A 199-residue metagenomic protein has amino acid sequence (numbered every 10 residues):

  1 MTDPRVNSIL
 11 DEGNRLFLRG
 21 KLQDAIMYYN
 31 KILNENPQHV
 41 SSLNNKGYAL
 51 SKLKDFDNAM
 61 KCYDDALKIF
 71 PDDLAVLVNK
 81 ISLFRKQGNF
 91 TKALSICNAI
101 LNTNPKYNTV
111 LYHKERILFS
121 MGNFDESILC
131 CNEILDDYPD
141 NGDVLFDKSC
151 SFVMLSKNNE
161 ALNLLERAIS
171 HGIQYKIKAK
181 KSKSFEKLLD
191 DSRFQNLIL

Functional and structural regions predicted by a protein language model:
K31-I32, D65-A66, A99-I100, E133-I134 (+1 more regions): Canonical positions in the second alpha-helix
S42, V76, L83, V110 (+2 more regions): TPR alpha-solenoid repeat register
N45, N79, H113, D147 (+1 more regions): Canonical tetratricopeptide repeat
